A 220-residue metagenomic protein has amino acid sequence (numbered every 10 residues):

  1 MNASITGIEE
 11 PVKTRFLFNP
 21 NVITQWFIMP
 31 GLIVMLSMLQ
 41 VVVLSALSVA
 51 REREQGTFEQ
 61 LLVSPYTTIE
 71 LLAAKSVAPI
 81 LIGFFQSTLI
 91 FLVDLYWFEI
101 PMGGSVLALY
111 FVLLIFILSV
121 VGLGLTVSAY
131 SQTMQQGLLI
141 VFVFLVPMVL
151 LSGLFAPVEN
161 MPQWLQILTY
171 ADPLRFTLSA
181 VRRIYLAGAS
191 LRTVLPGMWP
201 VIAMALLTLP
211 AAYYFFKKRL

Functional and structural regions predicted by a protein language model:
M1-L44: Transport-system extracytoplasmic interface segments
F18-V22, P101, G153-L207: Membrane-interfacial helix-loop-helix junctions in multi-pass membrane proteins
L32-L39, I80, L114-L118, I140-F155 (+1 more regions): Hydrophobic transmembrane alpha-helices
L32-Q55, L125, A129: A hydrophobic alpha-helix feature that marks transmembrane segments and, especially, their cytosolic C-terminal ends
V42-S64, S76, L220: Transmembrane helix boundary and interhelical loop/hinge segments in multi-pass membrane proteins
A46, A50-R51, D94-G103, S131-Q132 (+3 more regions): Short helix-capping/hinge motifs at transmembrane helix termini and TM-loop junctions
T68-F142, V146, L191-M198, I202 (+1 more regions): Alpha-helical transmembrane segments and their short interhelical loops
Y213-L220: Short cytosolic juxtamembrane segments of multi-pass membrane proteins
